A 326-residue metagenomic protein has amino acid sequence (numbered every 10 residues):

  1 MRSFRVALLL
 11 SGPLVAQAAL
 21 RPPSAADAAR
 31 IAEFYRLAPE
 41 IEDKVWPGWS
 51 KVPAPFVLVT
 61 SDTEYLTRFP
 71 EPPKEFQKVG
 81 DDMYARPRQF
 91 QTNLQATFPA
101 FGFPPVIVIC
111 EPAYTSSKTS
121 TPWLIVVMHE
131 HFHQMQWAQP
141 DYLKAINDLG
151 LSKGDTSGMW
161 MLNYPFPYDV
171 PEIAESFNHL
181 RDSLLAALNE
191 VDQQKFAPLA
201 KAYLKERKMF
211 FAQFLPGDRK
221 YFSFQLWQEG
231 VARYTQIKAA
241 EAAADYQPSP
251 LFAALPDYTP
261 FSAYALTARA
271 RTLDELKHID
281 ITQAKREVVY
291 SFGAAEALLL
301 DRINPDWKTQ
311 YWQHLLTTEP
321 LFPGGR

Functional and structural regions predicted by a protein language model:
R2-L9: Sec-dependent signal peptide recognition, specifically the positively charged N-region followed immediately by
L10-P22: Bacterial Sec-dependent signal peptides at the C-terminal "C-region" and cleavage site
A19-D82, A232: N-terminal mature-domain "stem" immediately C-terminal to a signal peptide or N-terminal signal-anchor/transmembrane
D81-P104: Catalytic zinc-binding patch centered on the HExxH motif and its immediate surroundings that defines zinc-dependent
E111-V127: Short pre-active-site segment immediately N-terminal to the catalytic Zn-binding motif
I125-W137: Active-site recognition of the HExxH zinc-binding catalytic motif
A138-F211, D218, F222-R269: Post-HExxH zinc-binding segment in Zn-dependent metallohydrolases
P216-D245, T259-G324: Active-site-proximal alpha-helical
